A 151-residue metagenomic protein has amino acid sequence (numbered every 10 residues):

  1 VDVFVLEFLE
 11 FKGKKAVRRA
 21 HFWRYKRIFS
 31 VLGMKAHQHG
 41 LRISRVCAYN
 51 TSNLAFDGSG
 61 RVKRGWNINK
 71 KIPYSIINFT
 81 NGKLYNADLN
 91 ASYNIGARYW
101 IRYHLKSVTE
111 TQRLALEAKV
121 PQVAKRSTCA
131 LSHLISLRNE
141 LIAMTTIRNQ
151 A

Functional and structural regions predicted by a protein language model:
V1-A151: Positively charged, helix-rich recognition surfaces that bind polyanionic ligands
